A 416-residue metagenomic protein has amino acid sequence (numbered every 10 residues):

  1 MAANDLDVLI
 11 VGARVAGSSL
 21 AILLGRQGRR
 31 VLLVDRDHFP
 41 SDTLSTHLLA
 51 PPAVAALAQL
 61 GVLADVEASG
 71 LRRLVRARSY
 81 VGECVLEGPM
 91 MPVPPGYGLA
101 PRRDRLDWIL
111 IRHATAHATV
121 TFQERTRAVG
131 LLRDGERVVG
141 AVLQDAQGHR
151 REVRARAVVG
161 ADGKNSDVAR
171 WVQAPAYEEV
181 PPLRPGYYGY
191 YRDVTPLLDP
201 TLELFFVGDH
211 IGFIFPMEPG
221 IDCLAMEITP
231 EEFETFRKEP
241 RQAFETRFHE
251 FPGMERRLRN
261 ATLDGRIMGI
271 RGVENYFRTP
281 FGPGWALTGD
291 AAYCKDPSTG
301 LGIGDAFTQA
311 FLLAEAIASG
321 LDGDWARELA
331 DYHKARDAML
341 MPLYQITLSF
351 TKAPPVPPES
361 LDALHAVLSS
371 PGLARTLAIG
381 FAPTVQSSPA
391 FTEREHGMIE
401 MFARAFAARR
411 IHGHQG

Functional and structural regions predicted by a protein language model:
A2-A16: Beta1/beta-strand and adjacent pyrophosphate-binding region of the FAD-binding site in flavoprotein oxidoreductases
V11, G25-S45: Glycine-rich FAD pyrophosphate-binding loop
L33-V34, G160, T288, C294: Generic enzyme active-site microenvironment
H38-A58: Conserved N-terminal glycine-rich FAD pyrophosphate-binding loop of Rossmann-like flavoproteins
A58-W108: A conserved beta-strand/loop capping segment in the N-terminal third of enzymes that catalyze redox or closely related
S69, A128, E234-L329: FAD/FMN-dependent oxidoreductases across multiple families
H113-G253: Predominantly flavin-linked oxidoreductase catalytic cores and closely associated redox partners
E315-G416: C-terminal helical "tail/cap" subdomain of flavin- and related membrane-associated enzymes
